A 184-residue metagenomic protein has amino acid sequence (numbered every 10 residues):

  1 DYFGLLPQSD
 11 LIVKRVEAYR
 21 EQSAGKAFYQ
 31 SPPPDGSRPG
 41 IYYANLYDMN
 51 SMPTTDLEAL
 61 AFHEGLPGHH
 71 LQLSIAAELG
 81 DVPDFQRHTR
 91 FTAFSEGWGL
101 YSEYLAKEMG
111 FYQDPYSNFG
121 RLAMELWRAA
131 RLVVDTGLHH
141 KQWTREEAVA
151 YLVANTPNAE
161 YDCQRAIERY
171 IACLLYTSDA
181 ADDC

Functional and structural regions predicted by a protein language model:
Y2, Y19-G25, F111, N158-D162: Secretory-pathway/luminal and periplasmic proteins that interact with or process carbohydrate-rich
Y2-L11, Q113-F119: Surface-exposed patches in mature extracellular/periplasmic domains of secreted proteins
G4-S74, D81: Active-site-adjacent "gating/activation" loops or surface patches in catalytic cores
S23-A27, A129, A180-A181: Long alpha-helical scaffolds
Y47-D135: Zinc-dependent metallopeptidase catalytic helix centered on the HExxH motif and its immediate flanking segment
T89, R169-L175: Active-site rim elements
E108-I171: Long, amphipathic alpha-helical stalk/connector segments used for oligomerization, subunit docking, or mechanical
Y176-C184: Conserved small/polar residues in nucleotide/adenosyl-binding loops
